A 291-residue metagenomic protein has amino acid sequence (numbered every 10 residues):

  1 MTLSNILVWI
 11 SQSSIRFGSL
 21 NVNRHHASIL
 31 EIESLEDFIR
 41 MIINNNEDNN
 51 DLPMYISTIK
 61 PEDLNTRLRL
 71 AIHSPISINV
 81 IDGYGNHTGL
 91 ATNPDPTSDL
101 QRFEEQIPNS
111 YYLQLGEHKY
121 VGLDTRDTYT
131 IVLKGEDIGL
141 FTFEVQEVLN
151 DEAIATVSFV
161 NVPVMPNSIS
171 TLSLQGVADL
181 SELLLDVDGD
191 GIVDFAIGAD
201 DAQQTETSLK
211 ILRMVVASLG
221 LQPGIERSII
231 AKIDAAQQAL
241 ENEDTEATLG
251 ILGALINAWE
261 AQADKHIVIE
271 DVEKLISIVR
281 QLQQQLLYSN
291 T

Functional and structural regions predicted by a protein language model:
M1-T66: Lipid deacylating catalytic domains
E47-S228, I233, Q238-A247, G253 (+1 more regions): Extracellular glycoprotein-like low-complexity segments
